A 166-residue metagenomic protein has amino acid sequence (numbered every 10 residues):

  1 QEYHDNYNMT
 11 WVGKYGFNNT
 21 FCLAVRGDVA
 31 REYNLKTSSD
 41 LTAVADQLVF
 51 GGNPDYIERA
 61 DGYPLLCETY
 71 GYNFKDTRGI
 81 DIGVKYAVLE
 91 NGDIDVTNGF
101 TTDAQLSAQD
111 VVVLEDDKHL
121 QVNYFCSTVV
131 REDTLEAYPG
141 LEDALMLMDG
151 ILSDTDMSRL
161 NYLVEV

Functional and structural regions predicted by a protein language model:
Q1-E68, Y72, D76-I80, F100-S158 (+1 more regions): Contiguous mixed-secondary-structure segments that line small-molecule binding/active-site clefts of soluble domains
L41, V88-E90: Hydrophobic residues within well-ordered alpha-helices
G71, D93-I94: Glycine-enriched alpha-helix->loop->beta-strand junction motifs that scaffold or abut catalytic
V84-K85: Short acidic active-site motifs
I94-F100: Paired acidic/hydrophobic, glycine-rich loop segments that form the ligand-binding mouth/hinge of periplasmic-binding
E165-V166: Conserved nucleotide- and phosphate/pyrophosphate-binding catalytic cores in adenylate/nucleotidyl-handling enzymes
